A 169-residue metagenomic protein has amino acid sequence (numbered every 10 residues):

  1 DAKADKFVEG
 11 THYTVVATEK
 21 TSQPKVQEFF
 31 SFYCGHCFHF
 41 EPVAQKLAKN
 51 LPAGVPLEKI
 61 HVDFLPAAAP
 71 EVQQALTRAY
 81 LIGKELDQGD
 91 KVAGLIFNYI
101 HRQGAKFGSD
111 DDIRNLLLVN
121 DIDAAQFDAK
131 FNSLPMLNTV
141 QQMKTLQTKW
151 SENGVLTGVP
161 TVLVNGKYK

Functional and structural regions predicted by a protein language model:
D1-A68, K144, T148-E152: Extracytoplasmic thiol/disulfide redox context detector
H12-Y13, F29-F32, F40, Y80 (+4 more regions): Aromatic side chains
V15-E19, N50-P52, K84-Q88, N115-V119 (+1 more regions): Short hydrophobic/aromatic-rich motifs at helix boundaries and adjacent loops
E19-T21, A75-L76, V119-Q126: A broad, low-specificity signal for short, low-complexity segments enriched in glycine/proline and polar/charged
Q23, L76, L156-V159: A structure-centric signal for secondary-structure junctions around beta-strands
Q27, Q103, L117: Short, flexible active-site loop motifs that bind/organize anionic cofactors or intermediates
S31, L118-K169: C-terminal cap of thioredoxin/glutaredoxin-like
F38-R114: Structural alpha/beta surface segment adjacent to cysteine/selenocysteine redox centers across thiol/disulfide enzymes
